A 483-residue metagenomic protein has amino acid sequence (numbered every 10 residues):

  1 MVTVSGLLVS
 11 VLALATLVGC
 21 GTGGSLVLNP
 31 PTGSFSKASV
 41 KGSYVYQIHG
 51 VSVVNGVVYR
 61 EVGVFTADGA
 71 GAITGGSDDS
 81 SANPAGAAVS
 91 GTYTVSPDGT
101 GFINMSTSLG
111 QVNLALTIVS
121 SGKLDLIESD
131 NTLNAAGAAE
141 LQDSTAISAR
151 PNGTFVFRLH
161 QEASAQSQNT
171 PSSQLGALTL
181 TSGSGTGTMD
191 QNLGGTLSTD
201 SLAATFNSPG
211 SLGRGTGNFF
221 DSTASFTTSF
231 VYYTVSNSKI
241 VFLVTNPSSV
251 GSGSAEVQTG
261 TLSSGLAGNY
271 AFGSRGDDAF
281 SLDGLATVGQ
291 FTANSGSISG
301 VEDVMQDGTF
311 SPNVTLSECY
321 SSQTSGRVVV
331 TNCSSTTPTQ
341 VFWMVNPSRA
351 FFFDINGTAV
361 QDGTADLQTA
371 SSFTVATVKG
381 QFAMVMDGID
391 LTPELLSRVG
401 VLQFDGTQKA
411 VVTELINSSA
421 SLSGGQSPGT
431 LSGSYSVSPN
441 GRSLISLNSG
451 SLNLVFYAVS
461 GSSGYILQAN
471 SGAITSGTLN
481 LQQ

Functional and structural regions predicted by a protein language model:
M1-L8: Bacterial N-terminal signal peptides that target proteins for export
S10-A13, G33: Preference for short coil/turn "hinge" residues that link or interrupt alpha-helices
A13-L14, G326: Residue-level signal for mature regions of secreted extracellular proteins and peptides
A15-G19: C-terminal motif of bacterial Sec signal peptides marking the signal peptidase cleavage site
C20-Q483: Mature soluble binding/inhibitory domains
